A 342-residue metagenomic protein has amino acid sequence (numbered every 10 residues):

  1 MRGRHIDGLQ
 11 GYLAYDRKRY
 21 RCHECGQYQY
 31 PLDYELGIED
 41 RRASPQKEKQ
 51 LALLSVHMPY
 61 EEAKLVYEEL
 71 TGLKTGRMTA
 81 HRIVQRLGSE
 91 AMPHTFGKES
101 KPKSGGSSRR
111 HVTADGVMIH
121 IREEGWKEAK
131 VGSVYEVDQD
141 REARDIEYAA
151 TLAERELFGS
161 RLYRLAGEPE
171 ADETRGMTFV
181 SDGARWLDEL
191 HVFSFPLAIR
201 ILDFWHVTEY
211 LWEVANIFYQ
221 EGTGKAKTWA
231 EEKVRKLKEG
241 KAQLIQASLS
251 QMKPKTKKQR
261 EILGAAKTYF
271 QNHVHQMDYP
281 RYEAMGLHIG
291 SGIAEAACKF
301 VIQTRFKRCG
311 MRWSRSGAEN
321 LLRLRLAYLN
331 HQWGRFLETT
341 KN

Functional and structural regions predicted by a protein language model:
M1, L9, H23-Q27: Short Cys/His-rich metal-coordination motifs, predominantly Zn2+-binding knuckles/fingers
M1-G3, M285: Short acidic, Pro/Gly- and aromatic-enriched capping/linker segments at domain boundaries
I6-R17: Short linker/helix segments within small regulatory modules
K18-N342: Catalytic center-proximal scaffold of phosphoryl-transfer enzymes
